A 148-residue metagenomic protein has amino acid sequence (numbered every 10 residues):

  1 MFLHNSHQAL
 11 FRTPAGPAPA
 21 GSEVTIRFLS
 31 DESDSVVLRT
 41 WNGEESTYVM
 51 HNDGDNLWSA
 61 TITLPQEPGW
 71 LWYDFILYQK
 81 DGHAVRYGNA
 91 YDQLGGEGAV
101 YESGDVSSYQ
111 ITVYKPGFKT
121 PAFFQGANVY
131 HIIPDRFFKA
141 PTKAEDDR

Functional and structural regions predicted by a protein language model:
F2-R148: N-terminal structural segment of carbohydrate-active enzymes
